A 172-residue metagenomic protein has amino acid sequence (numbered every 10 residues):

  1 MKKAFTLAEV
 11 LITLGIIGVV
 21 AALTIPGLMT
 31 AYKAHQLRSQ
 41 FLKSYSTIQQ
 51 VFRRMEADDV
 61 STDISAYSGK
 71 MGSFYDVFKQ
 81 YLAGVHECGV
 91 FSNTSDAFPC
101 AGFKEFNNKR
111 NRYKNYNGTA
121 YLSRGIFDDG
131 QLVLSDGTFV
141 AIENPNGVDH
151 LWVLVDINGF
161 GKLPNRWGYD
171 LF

Functional and structural regions predicted by a protein language model:
K2-K33: N-terminal single-pass transmembrane signal-anchor helix
A8, T13-G15, R38-Q40, S44 (+2 more regions): Functionally constrained cores in energy, signaling, and assembly domains
I25, R38, Y67, M71-F74: Short linear sequence motifs
G27-I48, F52-M55: Aliphatic-rich helix starts adjacent to a transmembrane/signal segment
Q49-S68, A83-E87: Alpha-helix exit/C-cap motif
M71-F172: Intrinsically disordered, low-complexity regions enriched in Pro/Ser/Thr/Gly and acidic residues
